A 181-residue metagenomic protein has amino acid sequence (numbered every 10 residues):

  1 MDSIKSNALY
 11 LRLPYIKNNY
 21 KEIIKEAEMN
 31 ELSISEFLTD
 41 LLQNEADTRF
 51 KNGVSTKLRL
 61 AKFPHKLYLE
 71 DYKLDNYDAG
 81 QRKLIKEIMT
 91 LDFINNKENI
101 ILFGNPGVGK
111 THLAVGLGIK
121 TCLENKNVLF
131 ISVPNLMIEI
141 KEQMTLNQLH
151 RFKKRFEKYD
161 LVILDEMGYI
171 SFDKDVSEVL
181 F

Functional and structural regions predicted by a protein language model:
K5-P64: Interdomain "pre-motor" coupling segment immediately N-terminal to P-loop NTPase/helicase cores
A61-K73: Conserved adenine-nucleotide phosphate-binding loops and their immediately adjacent elements
Y77-I88, V128-E157: Short glycine-rich substrate-engagement loop in P-loop NTPases that contacts/grips substrate
M89-K97: Phosphate-binding P-loop
E98, N125-N127, K158-L161: Loop/turn-to-beta-strand initiation segments
I101-V128: Walker A/P-loop
Q148-F181: Conserved nucleotide-sensing/catalytic segment adjacent to the nucleotide-binding pocket in NTP-handling enzymes
